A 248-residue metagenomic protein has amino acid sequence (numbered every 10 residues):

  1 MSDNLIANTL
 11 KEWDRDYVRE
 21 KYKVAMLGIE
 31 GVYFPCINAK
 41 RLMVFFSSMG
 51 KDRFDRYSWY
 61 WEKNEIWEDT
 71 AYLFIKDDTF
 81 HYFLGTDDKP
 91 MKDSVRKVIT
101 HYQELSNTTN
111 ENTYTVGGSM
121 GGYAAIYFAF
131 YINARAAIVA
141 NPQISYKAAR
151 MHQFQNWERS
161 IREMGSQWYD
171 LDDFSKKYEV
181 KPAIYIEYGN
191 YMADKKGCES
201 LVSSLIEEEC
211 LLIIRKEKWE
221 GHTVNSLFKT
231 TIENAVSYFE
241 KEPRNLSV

Functional and structural regions predicted by a protein language model:
N4-T70, F74-Y82: Short, surface-exposed "cap/lid" segments of acyl-processing enzymes
E65, F128-R135, S203-E207: Short, surface-exposed basic-aromatic patches at helix termini and helix-loop junctions that form
Y82-G85, E220-T231: Catalytic histidine-centered segment of alpha/beta-hydrolase-like enzymes
T86-S106: Alpha/beta-hydrolase active-site loop
N107-S119: Alpha/beta-hydrolase fold nucleophile elbow
G117-A129: Glycine-rich nucleophile elbow surrounding the catalytic serine of serine-hydrolase chemistry
I138-R150, N190: Active-site nucleophile loop of the alpha/beta-hydrolase fold
H152-K216, G221-H222, E233-S247: The feature captures the conserved acid-bearing segment of alpha/beta-hydrolase catalytic domains
